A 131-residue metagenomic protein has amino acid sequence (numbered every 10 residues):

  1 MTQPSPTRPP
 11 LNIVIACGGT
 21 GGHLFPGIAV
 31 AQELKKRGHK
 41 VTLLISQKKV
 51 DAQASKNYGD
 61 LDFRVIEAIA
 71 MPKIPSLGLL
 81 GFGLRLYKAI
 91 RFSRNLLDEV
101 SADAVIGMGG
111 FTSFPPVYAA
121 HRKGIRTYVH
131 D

Functional and structural regions predicted by a protein language model:
T2-P9, K40, L61-D62, R122-D131: Active-site-proximal region of nucleotide-activated glycan assembly enzymes, centered on histidine/acidic-rich loops
R8-G18, K35-L84, R94: Conserved nucleotide-sugar phosphate-binding/catalytic loop shared by glycosyltransferases and other
R8-P9, R91-V105, F114-Y128: Glycosyltransferases and closely related glycan-assembly transferases that use nucleotide-activated donors
V14, T42, V105-I106, Y128: Structural detector of well-ordered beta-strand residues that form the stable sheet scaffold of enzyme domains
I15-I28: A short, glycine/small-residue-rich beta-strand->loop->alpha-helix junction that serves as a flexible
A31, K35, H121: Gly/Ala-rich phosphate-binding loop of Rossmann-like dinucleotide-binding domains, activating on the conserved
K48, A104-M108: A donor-sugar binding/catalytic signature common to diverse glycosyltransferases and related nucleotide-sugar
V65-I69, M108, V129-D131: Short beta->alpha connector loops at strand-helix junctions that form conserved, small/polar/Pro-enriched
